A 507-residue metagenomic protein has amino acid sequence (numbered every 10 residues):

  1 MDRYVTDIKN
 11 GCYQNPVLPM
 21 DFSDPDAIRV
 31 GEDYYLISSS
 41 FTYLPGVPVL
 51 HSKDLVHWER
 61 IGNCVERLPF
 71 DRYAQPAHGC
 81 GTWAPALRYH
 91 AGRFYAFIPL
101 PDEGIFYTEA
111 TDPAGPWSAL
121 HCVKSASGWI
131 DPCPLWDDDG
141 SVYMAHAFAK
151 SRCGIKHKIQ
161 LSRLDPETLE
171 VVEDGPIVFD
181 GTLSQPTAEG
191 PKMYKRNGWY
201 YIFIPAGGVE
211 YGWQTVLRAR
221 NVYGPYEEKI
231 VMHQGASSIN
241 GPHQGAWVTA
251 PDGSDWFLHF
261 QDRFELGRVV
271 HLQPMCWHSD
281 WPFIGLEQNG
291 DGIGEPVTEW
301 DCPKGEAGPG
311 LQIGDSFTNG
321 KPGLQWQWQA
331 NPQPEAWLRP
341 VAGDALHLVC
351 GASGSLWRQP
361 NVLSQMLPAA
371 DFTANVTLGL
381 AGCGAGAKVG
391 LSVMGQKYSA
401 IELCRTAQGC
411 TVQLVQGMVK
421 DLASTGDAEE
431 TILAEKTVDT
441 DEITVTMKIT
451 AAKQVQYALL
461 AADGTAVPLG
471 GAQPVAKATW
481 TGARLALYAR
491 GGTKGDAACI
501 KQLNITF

Functional and structural regions predicted by a protein language model:
M1-F507: Carbohydrate-active catalytic/glycan-binding domains of CAZyme proteins, especially the secreted or lumenal ectodomains
